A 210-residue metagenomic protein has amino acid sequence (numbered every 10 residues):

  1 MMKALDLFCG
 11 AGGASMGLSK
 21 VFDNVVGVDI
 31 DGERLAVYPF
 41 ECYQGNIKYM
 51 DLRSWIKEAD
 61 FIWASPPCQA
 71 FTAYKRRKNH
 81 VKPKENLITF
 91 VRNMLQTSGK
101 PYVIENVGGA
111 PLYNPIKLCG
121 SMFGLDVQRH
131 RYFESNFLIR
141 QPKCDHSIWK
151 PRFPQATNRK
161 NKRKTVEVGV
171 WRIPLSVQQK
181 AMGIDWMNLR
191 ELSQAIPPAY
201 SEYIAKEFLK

Functional and structural regions predicted by a protein language model:
M2-D51, W63: SAM cofactor-binding core of SAM-dependent methyltransferases, primarily the Rossmann-like beta-alpha-beta module
M50-W63, C68-L209: Class I S-adenosyl-L-methionine
